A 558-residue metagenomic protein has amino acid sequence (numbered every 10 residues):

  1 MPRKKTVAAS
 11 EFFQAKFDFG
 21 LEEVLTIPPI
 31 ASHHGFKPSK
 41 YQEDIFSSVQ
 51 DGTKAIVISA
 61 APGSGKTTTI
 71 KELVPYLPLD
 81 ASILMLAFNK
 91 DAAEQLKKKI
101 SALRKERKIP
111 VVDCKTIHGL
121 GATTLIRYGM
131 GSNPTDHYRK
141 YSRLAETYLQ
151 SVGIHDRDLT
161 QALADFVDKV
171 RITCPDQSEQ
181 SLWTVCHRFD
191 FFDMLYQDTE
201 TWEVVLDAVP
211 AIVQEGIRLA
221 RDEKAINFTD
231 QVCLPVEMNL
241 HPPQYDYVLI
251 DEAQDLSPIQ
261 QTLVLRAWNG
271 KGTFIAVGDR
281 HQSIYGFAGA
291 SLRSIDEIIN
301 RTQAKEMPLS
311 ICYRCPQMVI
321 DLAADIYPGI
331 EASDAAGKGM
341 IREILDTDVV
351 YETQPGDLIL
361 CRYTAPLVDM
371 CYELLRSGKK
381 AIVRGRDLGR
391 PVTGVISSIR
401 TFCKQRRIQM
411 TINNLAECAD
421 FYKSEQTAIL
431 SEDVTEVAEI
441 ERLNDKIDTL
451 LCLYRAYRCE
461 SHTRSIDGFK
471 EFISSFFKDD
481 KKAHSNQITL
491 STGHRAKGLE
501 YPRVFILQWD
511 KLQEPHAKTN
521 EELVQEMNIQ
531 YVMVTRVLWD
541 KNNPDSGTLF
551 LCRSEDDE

Functional and structural regions predicted by a protein language model:
M1-F13, D136-R143, R384-R386, K404: Short Lys/Arg-rich cationic patches that frequently serve as NLS/NoLS or arginine-rich RNA/DNA-binding motifs
A9-S132, A324, T535: P-loop NTPase Walker
F17-S48, A55-I58, T69, S82 (+4 more regions): Accessory N-terminal region flanking or inserted into the helicase ATPase core in nucleic-acid motor proteins
S59-T68, F88-D91, Y247, Q254-I344 (+9 more regions): Conserved helicase motor core of SF1/SF2 NTP-dependent helicases
T69-I70, A81-A93, V277, L309-I311 (+1 more regions): Conserved RecA-like ASCE P-loop NTPase motor core of nucleic-acid helicases/translocases
A87-R171, S377-G378, I382-L388: Conserved P-loop NTPase-based nucleic-acid remodeling module centered on helicase motor cores
G129-R221, I298, K305-V349, G356 (+2 more regions): Interdomain motor-coupling "hinge/lid" segment immediately C-terminal to the ATP-binding subdomain of NTP-driven enzymes
R400-C552, D556-D557: Conserved helicase C-terminal RecA-like lobe
